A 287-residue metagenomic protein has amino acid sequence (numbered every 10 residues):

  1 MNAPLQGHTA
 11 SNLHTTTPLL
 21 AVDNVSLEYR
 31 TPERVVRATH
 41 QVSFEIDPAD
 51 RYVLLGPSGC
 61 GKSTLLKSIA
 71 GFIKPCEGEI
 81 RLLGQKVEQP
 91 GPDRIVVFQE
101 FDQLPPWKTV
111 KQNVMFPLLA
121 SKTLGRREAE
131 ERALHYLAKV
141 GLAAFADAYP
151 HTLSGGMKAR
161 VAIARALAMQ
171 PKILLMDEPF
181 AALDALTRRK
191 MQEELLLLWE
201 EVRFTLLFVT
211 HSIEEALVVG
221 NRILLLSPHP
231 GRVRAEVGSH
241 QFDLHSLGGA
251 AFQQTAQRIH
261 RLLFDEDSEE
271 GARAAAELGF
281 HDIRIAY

Functional and structural regions predicted by a protein language model:
R30-P32, K74, M115-E128, K139-V140: ABC-type ATPase nucleotide-binding domains, specifically the catalytic core motifs of the NBD
A70: Helix-to-loop junction immediately C-terminal to a conserved catalytic motif
G78-P90: Conserved ABC transporter NBD signature motif
W107-F116: Short coil-to-helix segment of the ABC ATPase nucleotide-binding domain corresponding to the Q-loop/switch region
R126-F145, L197: Conserved ABC ATPase "signature" region
Y149-L153, M157: Conserved ABC ATPase signature
Q170: Conserved catalytic motifs of ABC-family nucleotide-binding domains
